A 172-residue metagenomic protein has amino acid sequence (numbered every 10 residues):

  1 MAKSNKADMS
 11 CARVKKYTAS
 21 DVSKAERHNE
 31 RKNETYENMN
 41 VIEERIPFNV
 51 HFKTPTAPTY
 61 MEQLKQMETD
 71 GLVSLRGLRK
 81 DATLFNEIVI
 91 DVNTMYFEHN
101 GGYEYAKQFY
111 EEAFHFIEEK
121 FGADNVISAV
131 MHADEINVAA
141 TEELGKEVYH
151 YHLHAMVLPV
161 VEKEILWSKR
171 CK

Functional and structural regions predicted by a protein language model:
M1-K172: N-terminal nicking endonuclease/strand-transfer module with a His-rich metal-binding environment and a catalytic Tyr
